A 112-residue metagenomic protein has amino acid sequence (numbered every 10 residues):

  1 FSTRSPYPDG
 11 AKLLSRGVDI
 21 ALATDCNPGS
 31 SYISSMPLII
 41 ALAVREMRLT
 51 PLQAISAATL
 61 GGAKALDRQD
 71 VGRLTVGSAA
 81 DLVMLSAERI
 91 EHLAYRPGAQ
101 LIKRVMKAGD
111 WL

Functional and structural regions predicted by a protein language model:
F1-R73: Active-site-adjacent C-terminal substructures of enzyme catalytic domains
A58-L60, A79-L112: C-terminal cap of metal-dependent C-N hydrolases
